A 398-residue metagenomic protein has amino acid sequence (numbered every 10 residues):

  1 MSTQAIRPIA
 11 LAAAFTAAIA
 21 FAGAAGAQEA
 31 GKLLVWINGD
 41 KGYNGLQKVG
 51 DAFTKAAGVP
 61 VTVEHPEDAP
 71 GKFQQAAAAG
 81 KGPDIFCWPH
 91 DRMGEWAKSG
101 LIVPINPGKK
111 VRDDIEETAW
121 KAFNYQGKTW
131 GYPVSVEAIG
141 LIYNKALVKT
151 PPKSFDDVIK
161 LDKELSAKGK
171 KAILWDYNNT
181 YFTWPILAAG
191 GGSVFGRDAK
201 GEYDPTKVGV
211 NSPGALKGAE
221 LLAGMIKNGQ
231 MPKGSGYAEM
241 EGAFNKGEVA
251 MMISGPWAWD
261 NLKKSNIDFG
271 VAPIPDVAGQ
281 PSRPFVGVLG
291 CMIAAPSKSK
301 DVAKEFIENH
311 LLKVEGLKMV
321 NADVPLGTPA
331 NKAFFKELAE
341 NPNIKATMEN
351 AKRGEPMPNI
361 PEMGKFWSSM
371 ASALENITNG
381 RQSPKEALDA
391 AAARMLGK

Functional and structural regions predicted by a protein language model:
A14, A27-E95, K109-R112, P256 (+7 more regions): Conserved N-terminal structural module of periplasmic/extracytoplasmic solute-binding proteins
D51-A56, T129, E220, G224 (+5 more regions): Extracytoplasmic/periplasmic substrate-recognition and gating elements
H65-F73, D91, D157, P232-K246: Short helix-initiation/N-cap motifs at beta->coil->alpha
P83-D84, R112-K145, K171-A172, P281-R283 (+1 more regions): A structural signal for short loop-to-beta-strand junctions that line the ligand-binding cleft of periplasmic/secreted
H90-A138, T150-D162, I186, G270-A272 (+1 more regions): Hinge/lid segment of periplasmic solute-binding proteins
W130-V134, I139, I159-K207, V249: Extracytoplasmic/periplasmic solute-binding protein
D162, D204-G234: Glycine-centered hinge/linker elements that transmit conformational signals in sensory and ligand-binding systems
A272, V320-S369, N376: Long, aromatic- and glycine/proline-rich binding clefts that accommodate carbohydrate-like moieties
